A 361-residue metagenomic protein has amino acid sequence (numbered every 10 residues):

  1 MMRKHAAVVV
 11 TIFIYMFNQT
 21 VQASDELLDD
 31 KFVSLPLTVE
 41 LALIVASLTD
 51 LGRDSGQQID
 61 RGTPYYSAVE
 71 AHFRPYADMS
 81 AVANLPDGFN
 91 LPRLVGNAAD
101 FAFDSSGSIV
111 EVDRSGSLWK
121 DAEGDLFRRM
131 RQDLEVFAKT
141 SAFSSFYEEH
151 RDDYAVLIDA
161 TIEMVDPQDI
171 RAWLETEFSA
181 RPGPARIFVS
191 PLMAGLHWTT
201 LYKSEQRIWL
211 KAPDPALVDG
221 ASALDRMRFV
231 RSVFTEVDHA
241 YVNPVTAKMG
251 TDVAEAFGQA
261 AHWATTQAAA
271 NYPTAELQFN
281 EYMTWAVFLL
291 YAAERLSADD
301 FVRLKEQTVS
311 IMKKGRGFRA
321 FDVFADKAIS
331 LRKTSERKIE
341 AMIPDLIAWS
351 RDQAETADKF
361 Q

Functional and structural regions predicted by a protein language model:
V9-N18: Bacterial N-terminal signal peptides
A23-S108, K314-K338, M342: N-terminal mature-domain "stem" immediately C-terminal to a signal peptide or N-terminal signal-anchor/transmembrane
P75-P167: Long, mid-chain structured domain cores
D113-L118, L192, L196-M227: Active-site scaffold of zinc-dependent metalloenzymes
H150-Q206: Auxiliary, metal-adjacent structural segments of Zn-dependent hydrolase domains
M227-K248: Active-site recognition of the HExxH zinc-binding catalytic motif
P244-A270: Post-HEXXH active-site segment of zinc metalloproteases
A286-Q361: Pan-zinc metallopeptidase signature
